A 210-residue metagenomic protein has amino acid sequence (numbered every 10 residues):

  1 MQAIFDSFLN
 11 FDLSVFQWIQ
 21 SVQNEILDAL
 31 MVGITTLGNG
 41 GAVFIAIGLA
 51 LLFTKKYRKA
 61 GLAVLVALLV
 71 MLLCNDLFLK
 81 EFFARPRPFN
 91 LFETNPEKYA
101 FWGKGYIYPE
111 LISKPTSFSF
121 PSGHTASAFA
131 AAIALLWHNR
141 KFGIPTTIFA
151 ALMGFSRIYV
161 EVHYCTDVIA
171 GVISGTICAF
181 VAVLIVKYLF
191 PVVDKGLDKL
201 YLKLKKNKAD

Functional and structural regions predicted by a protein language model:
M1-I45, D76-I112, Y201, K208-D210: N-terminal transmembrane-helix/juxtamembrane module of multi-pass inner/ER membrane proteins
I26-L27, K56-G61, F89, H138-P145: Membrane-helix interface segments
G38, L65-C74, F78, I173 (+1 more regions): Hydrophobic, lipid-facing residues on alpha-helical transmembrane segments of integral membrane proteins
F44-K55, A128-A132, I144: Hydrophobic, aromatic-rich transmembrane alpha-helices and their immediate juxtamembrane boundary segments
I47-N75: Interfacial segments of alpha-helical transmembrane regions
L51, N75, L79-A84, L136 (+1 more regions): Membrane-water interface at transmembrane helix exits
V66-K80, I144-R157: Small-polar-interrupted transmembrane alpha-helices in polytopic inner-membrane proteins
W102-D210: Membrane-embedded catalytic cores of phosphoryl/pyrophosphoryl-handling enzymes
